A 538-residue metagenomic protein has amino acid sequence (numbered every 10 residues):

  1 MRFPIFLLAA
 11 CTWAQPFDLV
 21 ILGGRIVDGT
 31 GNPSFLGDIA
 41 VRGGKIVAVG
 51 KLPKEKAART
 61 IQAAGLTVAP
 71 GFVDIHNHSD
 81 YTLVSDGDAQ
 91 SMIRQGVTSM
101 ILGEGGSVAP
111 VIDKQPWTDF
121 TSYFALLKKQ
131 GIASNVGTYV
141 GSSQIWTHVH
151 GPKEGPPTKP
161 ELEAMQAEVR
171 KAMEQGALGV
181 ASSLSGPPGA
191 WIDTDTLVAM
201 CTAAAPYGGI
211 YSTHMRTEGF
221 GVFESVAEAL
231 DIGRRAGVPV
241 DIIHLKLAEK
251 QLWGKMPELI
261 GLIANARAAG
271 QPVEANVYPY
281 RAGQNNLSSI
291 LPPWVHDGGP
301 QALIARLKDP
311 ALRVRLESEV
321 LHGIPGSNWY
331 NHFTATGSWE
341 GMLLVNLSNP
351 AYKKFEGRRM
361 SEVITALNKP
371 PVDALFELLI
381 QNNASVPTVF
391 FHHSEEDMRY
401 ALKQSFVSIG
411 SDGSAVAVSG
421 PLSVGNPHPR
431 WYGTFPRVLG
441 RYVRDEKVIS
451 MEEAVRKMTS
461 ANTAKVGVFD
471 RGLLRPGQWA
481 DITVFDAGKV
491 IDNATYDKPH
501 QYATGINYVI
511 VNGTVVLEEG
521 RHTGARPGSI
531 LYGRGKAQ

Functional and structural regions predicted by a protein language model:
F17-L19, I26-G71, D86: Histidine-rich, glycine-flanked metal-binding segment
G24, D309, Y400-F406, D412 (+1 more regions): C-terminal cap of metal-dependent C-N hydrolases
G24, I39, G44, G65 (+13 more regions): Divalent metal-coordination and catalytic microenvironments
I26-D38, V386-H393, M398, E446-R456 (+1 more regions): Acidic, glycine-enriched loop/beta-strand segments at the rims of small-molecule binding/catalytic pockets
K54-E55, T60-S122: Metal-associated gating/positioning segment near the N- to mid-region
F72-T82, S182, Y211-T217: Histidine-centered catalytic micro-motifs
L127, I132-N135, Y139-K159, E163-G186 (+5 more regions): Active-site neighborhoods of metal-dependent hydrolases
T194-T213: Alpha-helix-loop-beta-strand connector modules within alpha/beta enzyme cores
